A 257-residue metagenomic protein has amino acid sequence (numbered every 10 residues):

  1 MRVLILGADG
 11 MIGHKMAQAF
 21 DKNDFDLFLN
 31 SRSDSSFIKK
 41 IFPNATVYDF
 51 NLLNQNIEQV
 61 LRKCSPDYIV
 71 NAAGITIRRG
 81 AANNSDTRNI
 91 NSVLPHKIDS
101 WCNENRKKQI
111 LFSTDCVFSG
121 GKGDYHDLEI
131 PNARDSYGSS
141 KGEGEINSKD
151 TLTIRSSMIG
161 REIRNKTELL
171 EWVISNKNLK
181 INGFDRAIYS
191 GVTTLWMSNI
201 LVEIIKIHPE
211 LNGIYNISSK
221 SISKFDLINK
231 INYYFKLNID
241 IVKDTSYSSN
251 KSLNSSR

Functional and structural regions predicted by a protein language model:
M1-D24: N-terminal Rossmann NAD(P)H-binding glycine-rich loop of SDR-like oxidoreductase domains
L6, N30, I69-A73, Q109-D115 (+1 more regions): SDR active-site strand-loop-helix element
L29-I38, N51-L52: N-terminal Rossmann-fold cofactor-binding loop
T46-I90: NAD(P)H-binding glycine-rich loop region in Rossmannoid oxidoreductase-like domains and their noncatalytic homologs
D86-K97, P131, S139-G142: Glycine-rich NAD(P)-binding loop of the Rossmann-fold in SDR/ketoreductase-type enzymes
H96-N132: Conserved Rossmann-fold NAD(P)-dependent oxidoreductase catalytic core, especially the SDR/UDP-sugar
R134, G142, I146-Y189, T193-W196 (+1 more regions): NAD(P)-dependent short-chain dehydrogenase/reductase
S198-N250: Mid/C-terminal beta-alpha module of Rossmann-like enzyme folds, strongest in SDR-family dehydrogenases/epimerases
